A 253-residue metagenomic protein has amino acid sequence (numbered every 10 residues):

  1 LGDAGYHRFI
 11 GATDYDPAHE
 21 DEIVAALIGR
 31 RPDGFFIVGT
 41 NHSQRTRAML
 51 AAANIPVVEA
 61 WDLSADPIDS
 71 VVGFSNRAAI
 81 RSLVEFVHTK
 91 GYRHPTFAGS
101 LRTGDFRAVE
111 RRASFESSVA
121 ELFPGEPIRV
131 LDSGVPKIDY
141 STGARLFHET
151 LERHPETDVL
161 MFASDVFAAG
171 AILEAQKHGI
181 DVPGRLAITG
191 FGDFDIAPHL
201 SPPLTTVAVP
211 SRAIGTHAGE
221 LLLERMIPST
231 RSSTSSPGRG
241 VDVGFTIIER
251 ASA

Functional and structural regions predicted by a protein language model:
G2-Q44: Central regulatory/effector-binding core of bacterial HTH transcription factors
A4-G5, R31, N54, G91 (+1 more regions): Glycine-centered short loops/turns at secondary-structure junctions
I10-H19, V72-S82, A98-L146, M161-A169 (+3 more regions): Hinge/beta->alpha junction and helix N-cap segments in small-molecule ligand-binding domains
Y15, V38-S82, V166, G192-L204: Flexible loop/hinge segments that line or gate small-molecule binding clefts
A18-R31, S141-E156: Short, well-structured alpha-helical segments in soluble
I28-G39, T96-G99, H154-S164, A187-T189: Periplasmic-binding protein-like
H94, G125-R129, D181-I188: Short acidic capping loops at alpha-helix termini that bridge into adjacent secondary structure
H148-A253: Flexible loop/turn connectors
